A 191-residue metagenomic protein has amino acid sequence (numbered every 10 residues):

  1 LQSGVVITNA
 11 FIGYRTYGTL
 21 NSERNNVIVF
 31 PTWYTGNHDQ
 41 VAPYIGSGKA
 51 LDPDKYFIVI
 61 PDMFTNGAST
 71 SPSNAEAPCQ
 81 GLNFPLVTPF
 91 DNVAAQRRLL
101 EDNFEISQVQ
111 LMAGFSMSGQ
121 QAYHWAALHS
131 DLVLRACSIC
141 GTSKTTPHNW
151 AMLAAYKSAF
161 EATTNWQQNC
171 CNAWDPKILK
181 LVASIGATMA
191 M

Functional and structural regions predicted by a protein language model:
L1-V6: Short aromatic-glycine motifs in intrinsically disordered, low-complexity regions
I7-T19: A short loop-to-beta-strand scaffold at the N-terminal edge of the catalytic core in hydrolase folds
A10, V27, D54: Residues that flank catalytic or metal-binding motifs in active/ligand-binding sites
I12, T88-N92, W174-V182: Soluble or luminal CAZymes and related metallo-dependent hydrolases
G13-R15, I28-F30, V59-I60: Short, conserved beta-strand segments within well-ordered enzyme catalytic domains that often line or immediately flank
R24-T35: Short beta-strand element of the alpha/beta-hydrolase
T35-Q120, H124-A127, D131-L153: Gly/Pro-rich cap/lid or specificity-loop segments adjacent to the active site
L132, S138-M191: Alpha/beta-hydrolase-fold enzymes
